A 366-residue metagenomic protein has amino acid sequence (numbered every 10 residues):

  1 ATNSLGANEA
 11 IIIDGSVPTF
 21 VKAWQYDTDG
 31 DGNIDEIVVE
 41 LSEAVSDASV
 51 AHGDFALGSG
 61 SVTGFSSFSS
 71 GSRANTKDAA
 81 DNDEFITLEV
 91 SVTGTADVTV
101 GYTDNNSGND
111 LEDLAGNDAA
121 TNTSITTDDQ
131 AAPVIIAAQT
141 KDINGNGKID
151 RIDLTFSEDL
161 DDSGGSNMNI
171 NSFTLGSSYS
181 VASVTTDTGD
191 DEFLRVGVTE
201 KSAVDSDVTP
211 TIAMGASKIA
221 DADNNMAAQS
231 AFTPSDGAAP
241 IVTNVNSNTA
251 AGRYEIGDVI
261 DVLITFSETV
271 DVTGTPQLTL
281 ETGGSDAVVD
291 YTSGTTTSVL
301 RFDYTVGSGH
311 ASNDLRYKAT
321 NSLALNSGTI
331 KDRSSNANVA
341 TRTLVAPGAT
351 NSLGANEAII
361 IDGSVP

Functional and structural regions predicted by a protein language model:
A1-P366: Non-catalytic beta-sheet/beta-sandwich ligand-binding modules that flank or precede catalytic cores
